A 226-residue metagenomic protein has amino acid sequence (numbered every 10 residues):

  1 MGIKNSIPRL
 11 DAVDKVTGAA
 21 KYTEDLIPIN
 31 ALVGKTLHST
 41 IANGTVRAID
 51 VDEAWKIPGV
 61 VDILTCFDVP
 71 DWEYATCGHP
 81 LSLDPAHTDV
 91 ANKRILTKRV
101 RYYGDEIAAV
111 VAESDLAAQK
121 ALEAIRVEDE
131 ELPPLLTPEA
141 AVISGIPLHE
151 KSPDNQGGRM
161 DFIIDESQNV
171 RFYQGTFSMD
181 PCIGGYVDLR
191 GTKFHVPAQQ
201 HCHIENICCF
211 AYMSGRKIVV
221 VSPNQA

Functional and structural regions predicted by a protein language model:
M1-F162: Flexible, low-hydrophobicity surface segments
R9, R47, K93, V111 (+7 more regions): Generic structural signal for well-ordered, non-membrane alpha-helical segments in soluble metabolic enzymes
V16, Y173-G175: Short, low-to-moderate order helix/coil transition modules at the start of elongated helical scaffolds
S39-I41, E166, V196, G215: Non-catalytic surface loops within mature trypsin-like serine protease
D161-S167, T176-F177: Basic- and hydrophobic-enriched, low-structure N-terminal and domain-boundary segments that flank ATP-binding catalytic
V170: Conserved NAD(P)+-binding/catalytic subdomain of aldehyde/semialdehyde dehydrogenases
G175-A226: Conserved beta-alpha junction segments in alpha/beta enzyme cores
